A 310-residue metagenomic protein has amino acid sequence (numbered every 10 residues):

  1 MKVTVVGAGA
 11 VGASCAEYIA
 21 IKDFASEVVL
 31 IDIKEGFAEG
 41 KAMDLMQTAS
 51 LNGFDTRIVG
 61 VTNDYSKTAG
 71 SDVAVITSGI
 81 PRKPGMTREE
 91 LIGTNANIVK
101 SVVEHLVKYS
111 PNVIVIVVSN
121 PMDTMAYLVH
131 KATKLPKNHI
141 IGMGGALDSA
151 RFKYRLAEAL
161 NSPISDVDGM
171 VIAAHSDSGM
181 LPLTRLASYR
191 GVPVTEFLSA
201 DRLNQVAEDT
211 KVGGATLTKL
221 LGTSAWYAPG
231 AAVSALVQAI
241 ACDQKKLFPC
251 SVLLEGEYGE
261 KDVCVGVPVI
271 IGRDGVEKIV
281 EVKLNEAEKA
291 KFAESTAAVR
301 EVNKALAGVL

Functional and structural regions predicted by a protein language model:
M1-V3: Extreme N-terminal starter segment of soluble prokaryotic enzymes
A8-G9: Glycine-rich Rossmann-fold phosphate-binding loop(s) that bind the pyrophosphate of adenine dinucleotide cofactors
G12-A13: N-terminal Rossmann-fold NAD(P) dinucleotide-binding loop
I33-S71, R300-G308: Conserved N-terminal Rossmann-fold NAD(P) cofactor-binding segment
L51-I114: Rossmann-like NAD(P)-binding element
T87-K153: Rossmann-like NAD(P)(H) cofactor-binding subdomain of soluble oxidoreductases
T133-H139, D148-L310: C-terminal substrate-binding/catalytic lobe of Rossmann-fold NAD(P)-dependent dehydrogenases
